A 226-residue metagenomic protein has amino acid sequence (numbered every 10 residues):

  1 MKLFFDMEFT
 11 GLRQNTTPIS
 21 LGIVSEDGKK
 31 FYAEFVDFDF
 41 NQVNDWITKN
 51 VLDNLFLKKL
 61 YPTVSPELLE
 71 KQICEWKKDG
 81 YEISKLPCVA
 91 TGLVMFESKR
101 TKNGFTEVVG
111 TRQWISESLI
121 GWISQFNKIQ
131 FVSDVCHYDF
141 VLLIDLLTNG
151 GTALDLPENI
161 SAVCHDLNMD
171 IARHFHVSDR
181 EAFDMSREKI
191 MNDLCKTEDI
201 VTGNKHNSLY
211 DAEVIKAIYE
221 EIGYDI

Functional and structural regions predicted by a protein language model:
K2, S25-I226: Metal-dependent phosphoesterase core characteristic of DEDDh/y 3'-5' exonuclease domains
L3-F5, I19: Short beta-strand or tight-loop elements that sit immediately N-terminal to catalytic metal-binding acidic residues
M7-N15: Short acidic, Gly/Ser-rich segments with clustered Asp/Glu that frequently serve as metal-coordination loops in enzyme
N15-K29: A short alpha/beta connector and helix-capping loop motif
